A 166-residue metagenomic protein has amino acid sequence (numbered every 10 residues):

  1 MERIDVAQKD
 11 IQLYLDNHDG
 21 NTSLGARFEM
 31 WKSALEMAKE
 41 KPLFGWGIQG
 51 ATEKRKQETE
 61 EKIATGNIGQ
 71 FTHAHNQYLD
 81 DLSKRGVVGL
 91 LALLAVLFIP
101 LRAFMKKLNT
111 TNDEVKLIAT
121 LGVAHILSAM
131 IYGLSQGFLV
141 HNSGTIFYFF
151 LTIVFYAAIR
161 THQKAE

Functional and structural regions predicted by a protein language model:
M1-N17, K32-E40, I48: A membrane-periplasm/extracellular boundary helix in multi-pass inner-membrane enzymes that assemble envelope glycans
A7-I11, M37, K41-F44, E58 (+2 more regions): Phosphate/oxyanion-binding loops and surfaces in catalytic or ligand/nucleic-acid-binding neighborhoods
H18-K32, E40, F44-R85: Long extracytoplasmic/lumenal interhelical loops at the membrane interface of multi-pass membrane proteins
M37, D81, I131: Short alpha-helical functional segments enriched in proximate histidine and acidic residues
G47-T52, V88-L91, S135, L139: Gly/Ser/Thr-rich beta-alpha loop segments that engage phosphate groups in nucleotides
G50-E53, P100, T145-I146: C-terminal/domain-terminus segments
R85-M130: Hydrophobic transmembrane alpha-helices and their immediate junctions
V96, G122-E166: Transmembrane alpha-helices of multi-pass inner-membrane enzymes
